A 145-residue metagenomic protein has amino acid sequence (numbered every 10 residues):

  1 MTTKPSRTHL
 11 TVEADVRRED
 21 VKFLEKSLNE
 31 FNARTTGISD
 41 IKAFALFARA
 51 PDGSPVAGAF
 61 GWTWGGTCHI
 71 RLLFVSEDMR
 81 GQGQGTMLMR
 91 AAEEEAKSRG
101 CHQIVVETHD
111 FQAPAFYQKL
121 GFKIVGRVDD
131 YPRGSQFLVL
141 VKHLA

Functional and structural regions predicted by a protein language model:
T8-R71, F111, D130, H143: Acetyl-CoA-dependent GNAT
L24, Y117, F122: Conserved active-site tyrosine of GNAT-family acetyltransferases
G66-E77, L138: Conserved acetyl-CoA binding element of GNAT-fold acetyltransferases
M79, G83-A91: Conserved acetyl-CoA pyrophosphate-binding loop and the N-cap/start of the following alpha-helix in GNAT-like
A92-A96, A113: Short hydrophobic clusters on alpha-helical segments that form packing/core surfaces in small helical domains
A96-H109: Conserved GNAT acetyl-CoA-binding A-motif
V105-E107, K123-V139: Conserved catalytic-core motifs of GNAT/GCN5-like acyltransferases
